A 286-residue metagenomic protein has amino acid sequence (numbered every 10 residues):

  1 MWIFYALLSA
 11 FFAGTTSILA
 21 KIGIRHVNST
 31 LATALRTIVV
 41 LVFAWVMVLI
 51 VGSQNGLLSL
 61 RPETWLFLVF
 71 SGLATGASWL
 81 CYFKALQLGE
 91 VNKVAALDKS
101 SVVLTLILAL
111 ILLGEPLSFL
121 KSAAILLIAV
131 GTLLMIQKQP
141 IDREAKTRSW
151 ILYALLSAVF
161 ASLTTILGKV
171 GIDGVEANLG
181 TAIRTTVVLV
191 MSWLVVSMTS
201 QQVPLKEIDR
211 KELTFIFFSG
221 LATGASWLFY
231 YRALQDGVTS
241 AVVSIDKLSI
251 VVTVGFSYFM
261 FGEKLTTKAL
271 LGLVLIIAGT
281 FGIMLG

Functional and structural regions predicted by a protein language model:
M1-F11, A20-L68, L73, W79-G89 (+3 more regions): Membrane-interface interhelical linkers
M1-I3, G52-E63, L108-K121, V170-A177 (+2 more regions): Helix-coil boundary and interhelical linker segments in multi-pass alpha-helical membrane proteins
M1-L7, V103-V159, T266-G286: Juxtamembrane helix-loop boundary signature in multi-pass membrane transporters
L8, L35-R36, F70, L97-S100 (+4 more regions): Hydrophobic core positions of alpha-helical segments in small-molecule transporters and transporter systems
G14, I18, W45, G72-G76 (+9 more regions): Hydrophobic/small/kink-forming positions within alpha-helical transmembrane segments of polytopic membrane proteins
G23, A32, A85, I111-L113 (+5 more regions): Hydrophobic/aromatic residues within transmembrane alpha-helices of multi-pass small-molecule transporters
T30-L31, N92, S118, N178-L179 (+2 more regions): Residues that define the loop-to-transmembrane-helix transition and helix capping in multi-pass membrane transporters
I38-A44, L97-I111, V187-M191, I245-F259 (+1 more regions): Alpha-helical transmembrane segments of compact multi-pass small-molecule transporters, enriched in specific families
